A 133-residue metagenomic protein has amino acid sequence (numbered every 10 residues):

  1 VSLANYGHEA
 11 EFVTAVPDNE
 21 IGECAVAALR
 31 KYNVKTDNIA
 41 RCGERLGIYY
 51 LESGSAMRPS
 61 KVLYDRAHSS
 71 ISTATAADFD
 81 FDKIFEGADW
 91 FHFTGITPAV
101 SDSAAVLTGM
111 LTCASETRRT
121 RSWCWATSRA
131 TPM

Functional and structural regions predicted by a protein language model:
V1-P59, A67-S69: Substrate-binding N-lobe of the ribokinase-like
A28-R30, T36, S55-M133: Ribokinase/PfkB-type carbohydrate-kinase core domain
